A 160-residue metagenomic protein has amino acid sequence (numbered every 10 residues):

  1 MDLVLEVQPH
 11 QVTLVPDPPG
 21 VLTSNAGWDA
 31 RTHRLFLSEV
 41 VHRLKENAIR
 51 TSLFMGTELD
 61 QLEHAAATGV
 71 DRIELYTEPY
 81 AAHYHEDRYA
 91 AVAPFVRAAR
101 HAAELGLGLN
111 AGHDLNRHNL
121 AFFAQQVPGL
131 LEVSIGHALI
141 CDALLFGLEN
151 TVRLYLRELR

Functional and structural regions predicted by a protein language model:
M1-E6, T57-T68, A111, L115-L130: Catalytic cores of alpha/beta
M1-H33: Glycine/small-residue-rich loop that forms an oxyanion/phosphate-binding "nest" at active or ligand-binding sites
P9, A30-R31, V70-R72, A91-V92 (+2 more regions): Short, hinge-like loop/turn segments at secondary-structure boundaries
Q11-T13, A48-S52, D71-E74, G106-N110 (+1 more regions): Structural preference for beta-strand elements that scaffold enzyme active sites
L14-V21, R72-Y84, G129-L148: Glycine-rich phosphate-binding active-site loops on the catalytic face of alpha/beta enzymes
P19, R50-L105: Histidine/lysine/aspartate-rich catalytic loop segments that bind and position anionic ligands
A26, D87-R88, D142-R160: C-terminal helical cap(s) of enzyme catalytic domains, especially alpha/beta-barrels
A30-S52, R88-A111, R117, V127 (+1 more regions): Alpha-helix-loop-beta-strand connector modules within alpha/beta enzyme cores
